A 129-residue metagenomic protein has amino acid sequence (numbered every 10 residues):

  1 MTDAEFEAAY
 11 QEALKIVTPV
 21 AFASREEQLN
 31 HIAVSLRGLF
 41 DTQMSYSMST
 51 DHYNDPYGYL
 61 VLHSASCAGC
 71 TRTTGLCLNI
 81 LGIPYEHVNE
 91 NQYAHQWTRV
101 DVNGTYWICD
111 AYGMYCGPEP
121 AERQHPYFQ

Functional and structural regions predicted by a protein language model:
T2-Y59: Secondary-structure boundary elements
P56-C70: A short, highly charged nucleic-acid-interacting micro-segment common to nuclease and nuclease-linked defense proteins
G69-Q129: Hydrophobic/aromatic-rich core segments of domains that either
